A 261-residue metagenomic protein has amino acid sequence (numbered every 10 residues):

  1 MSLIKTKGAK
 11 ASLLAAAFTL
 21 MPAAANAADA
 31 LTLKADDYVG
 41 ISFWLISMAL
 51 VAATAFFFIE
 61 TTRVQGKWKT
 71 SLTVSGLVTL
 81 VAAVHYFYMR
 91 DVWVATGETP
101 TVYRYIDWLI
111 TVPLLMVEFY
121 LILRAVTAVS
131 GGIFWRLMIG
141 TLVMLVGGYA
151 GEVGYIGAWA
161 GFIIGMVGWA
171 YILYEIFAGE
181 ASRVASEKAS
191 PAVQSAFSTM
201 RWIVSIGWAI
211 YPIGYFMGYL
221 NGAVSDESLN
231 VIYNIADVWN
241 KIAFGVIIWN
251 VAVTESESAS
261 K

Functional and structural regions predicted by a protein language model:
M1-A27: N-terminal secretory/membrane targeting signals
N26-R104, V117-K261: Polytopic alpha-helical membrane-helix bundles and their juxtamembrane interface segments in multi-pass membrane
